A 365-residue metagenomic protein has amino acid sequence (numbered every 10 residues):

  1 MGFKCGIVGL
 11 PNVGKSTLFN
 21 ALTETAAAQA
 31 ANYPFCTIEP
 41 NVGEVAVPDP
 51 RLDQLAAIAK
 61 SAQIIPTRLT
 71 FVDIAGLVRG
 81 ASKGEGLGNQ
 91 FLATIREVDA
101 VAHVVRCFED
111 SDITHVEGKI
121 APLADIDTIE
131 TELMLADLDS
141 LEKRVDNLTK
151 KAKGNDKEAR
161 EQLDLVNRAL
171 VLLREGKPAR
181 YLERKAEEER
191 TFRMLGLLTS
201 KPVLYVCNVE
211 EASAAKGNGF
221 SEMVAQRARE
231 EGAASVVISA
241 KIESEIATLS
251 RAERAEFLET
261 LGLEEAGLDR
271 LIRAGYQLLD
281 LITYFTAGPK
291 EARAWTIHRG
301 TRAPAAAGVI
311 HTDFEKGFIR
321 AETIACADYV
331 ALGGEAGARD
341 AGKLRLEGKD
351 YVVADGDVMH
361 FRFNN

Functional and structural regions predicted by a protein language model:
M1-T114, L123, E142-K143: Conserved G1/Walker A P-loop phosphate-binding module
G2-V8, V13, F19, E142 (+2 more regions): C-terminal-of-GTPase-core extension/linker across diverse P-loop GTPases
T17, P34, T70, I120 (+4 more regions): Generic signal for short, ordered secondary-structure residues within or immediately flanking folded domains
L22, G84-L87, V116-K119, N218-E222 (+1 more regions): Short, glycine/charged-enriched secondary-structure capping and boundary segments
A26-P34, N41-G43, R51-Q54, K83 (+10 more regions): Glycine-rich, flexible loop/turn motifs
F35, D49-L52, I65-F71, E85-D99 (+9 more regions): Amphipathic alpha-helical transducer elements in NTP-driven molecular machines
G43-P48, A75-E85, R96-E158, L172-K185 (+1 more regions): Conserved Switch II/interswitch segment of TRAFAC-class P-loop GTPases
